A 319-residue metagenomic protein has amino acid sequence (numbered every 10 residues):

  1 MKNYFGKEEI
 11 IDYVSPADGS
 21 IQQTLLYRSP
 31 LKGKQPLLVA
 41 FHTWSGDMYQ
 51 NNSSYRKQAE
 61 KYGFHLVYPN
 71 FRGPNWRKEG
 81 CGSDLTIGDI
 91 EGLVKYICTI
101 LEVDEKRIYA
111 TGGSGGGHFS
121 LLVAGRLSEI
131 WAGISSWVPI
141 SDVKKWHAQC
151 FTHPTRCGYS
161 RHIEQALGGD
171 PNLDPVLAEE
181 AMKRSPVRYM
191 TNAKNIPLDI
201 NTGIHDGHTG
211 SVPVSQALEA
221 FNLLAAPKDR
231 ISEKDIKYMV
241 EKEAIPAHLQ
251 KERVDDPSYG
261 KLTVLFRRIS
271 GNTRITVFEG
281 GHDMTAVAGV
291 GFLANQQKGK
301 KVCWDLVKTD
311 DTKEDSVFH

Functional and structural regions predicted by a protein language model:
M1-Q35, G113-G115, Q165, G169 (+3 more regions): A domain-start/cap signature at the N-terminus of enzymes
K32-E79, V143-K144, H208-G210: Short substrate-entry loop that stabilizes the transition state in hydrolases
S45-Q50, A132-G133, P139-I140, K144-T191 (+1 more regions): Mobile cap/lid helix-loop segments that gate and shape the active-site cleft of serine hydrolases
C81-L101: Alpha/beta-hydrolase active-site loop
E102-S114: Alpha/beta-hydrolase fold nucleophile elbow
G117-S128: Short glycine-enriched nucleophile-adjacent loop and the immediately C-terminal alpha-helix near the catalytic center
P171, I204-G271: Active-site-adjacent alpha-helix of alpha/beta-hydrolase-fold enzymes
A193, I200-T202: Short beta-strand/loop motif that positions the catalytic acidic residue of the alpha/beta-hydrolase fold
